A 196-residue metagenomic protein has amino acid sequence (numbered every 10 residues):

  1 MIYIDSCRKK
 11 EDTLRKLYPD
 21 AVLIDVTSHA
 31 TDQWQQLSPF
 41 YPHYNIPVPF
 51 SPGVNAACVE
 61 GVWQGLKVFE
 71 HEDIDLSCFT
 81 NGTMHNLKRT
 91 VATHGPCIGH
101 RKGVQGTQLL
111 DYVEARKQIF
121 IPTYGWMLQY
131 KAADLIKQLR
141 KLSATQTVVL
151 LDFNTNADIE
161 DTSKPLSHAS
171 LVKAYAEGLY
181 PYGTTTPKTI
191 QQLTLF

Functional and structural regions predicted by a protein language model:
M1-F196: Charged, low-complexity intrinsically disordered segments
